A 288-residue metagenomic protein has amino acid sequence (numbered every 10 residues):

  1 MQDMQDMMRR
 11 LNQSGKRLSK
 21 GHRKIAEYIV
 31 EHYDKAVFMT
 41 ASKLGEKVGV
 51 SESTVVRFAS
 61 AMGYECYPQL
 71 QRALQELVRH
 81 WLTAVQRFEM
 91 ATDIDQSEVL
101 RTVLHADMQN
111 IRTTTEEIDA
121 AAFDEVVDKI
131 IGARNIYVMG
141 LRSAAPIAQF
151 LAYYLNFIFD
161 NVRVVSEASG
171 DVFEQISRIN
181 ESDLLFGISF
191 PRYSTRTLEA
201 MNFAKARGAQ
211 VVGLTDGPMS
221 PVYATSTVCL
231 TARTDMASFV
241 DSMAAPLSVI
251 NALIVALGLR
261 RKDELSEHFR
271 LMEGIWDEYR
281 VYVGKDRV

Functional and structural regions predicted by a protein language model:
M1-M7, G15, V56, Y279-V288: SAM-dependent methyltransferases
M4-M8, K16-K20, K24, D34-F38 (+1 more regions): HTH-adjacent hinge/linker in prokaryotic transcriptional regulators
D119-I131: Short, acidic loop-to-helix structural element flanking the phosphoryl-transfer center in phosphate-processing enzymes
I131-S248, A252-R261: Glycine-rich phosphate-binding loops that contact phosphosugars or nucleotide phosphates
D263-V288: A short, charged, Gly/Pro-tolerant segment at domain boundaries
